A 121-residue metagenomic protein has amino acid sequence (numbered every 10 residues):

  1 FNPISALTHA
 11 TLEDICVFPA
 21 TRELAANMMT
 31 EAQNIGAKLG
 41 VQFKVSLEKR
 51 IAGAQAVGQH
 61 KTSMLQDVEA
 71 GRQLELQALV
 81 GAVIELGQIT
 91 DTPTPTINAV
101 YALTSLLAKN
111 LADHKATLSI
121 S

Functional and structural regions predicted by a protein language model:
F1-E23, N27: Anionic-ligand binding region
R22-S121: NAD(P)-dependent Rossmann-like dehydrogenase/reductase catalytic/cofactor-binding core
